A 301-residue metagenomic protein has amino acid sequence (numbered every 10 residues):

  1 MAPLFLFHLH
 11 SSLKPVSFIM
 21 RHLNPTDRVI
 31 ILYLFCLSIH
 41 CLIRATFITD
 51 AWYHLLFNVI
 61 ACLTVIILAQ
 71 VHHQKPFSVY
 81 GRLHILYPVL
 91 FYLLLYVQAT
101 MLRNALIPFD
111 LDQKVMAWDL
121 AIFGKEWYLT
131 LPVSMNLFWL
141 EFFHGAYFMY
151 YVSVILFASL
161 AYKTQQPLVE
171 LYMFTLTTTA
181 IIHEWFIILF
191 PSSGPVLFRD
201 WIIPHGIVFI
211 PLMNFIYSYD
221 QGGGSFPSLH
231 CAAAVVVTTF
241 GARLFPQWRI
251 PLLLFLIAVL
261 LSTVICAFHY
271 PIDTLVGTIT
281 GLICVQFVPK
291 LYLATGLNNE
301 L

Functional and structural regions predicted by a protein language model:
F5-F7, F18: Aromatic (phenylalanine/tyrosine) cluster motif
K14-I60, S78-S153: N-terminal transmembrane-helix/juxtamembrane module of multi-pass inner/ER membrane proteins
R21-T26, T46-Y53, F209-L301: Membrane-embedded catalytic cores of phosphoryl/pyrophosphoryl-handling enzymes
I31-L34, T100-F123, Y162-L244, W248 (+1 more regions): Membrane-interface loops
F35-I43, Y92-L94, A180-I188, I257-I265: Aromatic-anchored segments of alpha-helical transmembrane domains
V59-Q70, V152-F157, L282: Hydrophobic cores of alpha-helical transmembrane segments in multi-pass inner/ER membrane proteins, independent
I66-P76, S159-P167, G241-F245, F287-K290: Structural signal for the C-terminal ends of transmembrane alpha-helices and the immediately following loop
Y92, Y96, T100, T179-I187 (+1 more regions): Alpha-helical transmembrane segments of multipass membrane proteins
